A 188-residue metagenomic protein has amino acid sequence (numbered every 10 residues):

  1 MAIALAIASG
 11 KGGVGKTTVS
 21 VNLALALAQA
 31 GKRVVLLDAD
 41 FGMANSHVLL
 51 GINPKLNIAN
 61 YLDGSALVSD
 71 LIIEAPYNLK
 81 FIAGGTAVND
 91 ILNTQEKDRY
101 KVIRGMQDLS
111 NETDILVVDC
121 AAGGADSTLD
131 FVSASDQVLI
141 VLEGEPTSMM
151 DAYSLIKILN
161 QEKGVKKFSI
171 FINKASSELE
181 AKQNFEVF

Functional and structural regions predicted by a protein language model:
A4-V68, I115-V117: Walker A/P-loop NTP-binding active-site region of P-loop NTPases, recognizing the glycine-rich GxxxxGKT/S
A6, A28, G51, L62-D63 (+6 more regions): Signal for well-folded cores of large energy- and translation-related assemblies
S9, D38, A83-T86, C120 (+1 more regions): Flexible glycine-/small-residue-rich
G13-G15, D90-N93, E178-E180: A generic structural signal for short coil/turn motifs at secondary-structure boundaries
S20, Q95-D98, V102, S148 (+1 more regions): Short, conserved glycine- and acidic-residue-centered signature motifs in active-site or ligand-binding loops
L37-N111: P-loop/Walker-type NTP enzyme "switch/lid" segment
N111, I115, C120-F188: Conserved catalytic-core segment of NTP-binding enzymes
